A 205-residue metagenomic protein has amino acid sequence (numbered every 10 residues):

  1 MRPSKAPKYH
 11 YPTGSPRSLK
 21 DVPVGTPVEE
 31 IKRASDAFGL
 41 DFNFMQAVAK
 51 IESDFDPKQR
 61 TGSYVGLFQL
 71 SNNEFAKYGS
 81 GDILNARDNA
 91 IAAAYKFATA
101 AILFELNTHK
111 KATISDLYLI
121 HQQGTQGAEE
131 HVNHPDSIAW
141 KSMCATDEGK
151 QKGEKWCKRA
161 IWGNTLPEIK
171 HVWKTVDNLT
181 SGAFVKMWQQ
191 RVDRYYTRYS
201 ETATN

Functional and structural regions predicted by a protein language model:
M1-F55, R87-T108, Y199, T204: Export/targeting segments at the very N-terminus of extracytoplasmic proteins
Q46-K50, L67-S71, L119: Structural recognition of the beta-strand scaffold that forms the well-ordered cores of secreted hydrolase catalytic
S53-R60, A100-F104, Q123-H134: Secretory-pathway/luminal and periplasmic proteins that interact with or process carbohydrate-rich
T61-S80, A93: Substrate-binding/active-site groove segments that recognize and process beta-1,4-linked N-acetyl-hexosamine
G66, D88, D116: Amphipathic alpha-helical recognition patches that constitute DNA-binding helices
T113-V185: Catalytic and substrate-binding regions of cell-wall glycan-acting enzymes that process beta-1,4-linked
W173-N205: A hydrophobic membrane-anchoring alpha-helix module
